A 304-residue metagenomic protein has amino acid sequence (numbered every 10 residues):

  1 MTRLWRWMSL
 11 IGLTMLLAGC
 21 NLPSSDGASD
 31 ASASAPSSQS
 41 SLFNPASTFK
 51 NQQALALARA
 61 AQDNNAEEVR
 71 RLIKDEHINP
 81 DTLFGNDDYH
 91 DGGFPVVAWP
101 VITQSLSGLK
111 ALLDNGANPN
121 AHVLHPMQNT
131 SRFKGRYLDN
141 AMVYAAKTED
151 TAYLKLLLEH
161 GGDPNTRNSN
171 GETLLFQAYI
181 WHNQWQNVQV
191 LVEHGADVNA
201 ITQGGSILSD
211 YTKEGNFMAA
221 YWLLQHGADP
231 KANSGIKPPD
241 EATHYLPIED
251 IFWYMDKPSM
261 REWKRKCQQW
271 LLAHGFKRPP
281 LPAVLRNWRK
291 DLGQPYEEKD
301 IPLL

Functional and structural regions predicted by a protein language model:
M1-S9: Bacterial N-terminal signal peptides that target proteins for export
A18-G19: C-terminal motif of bacterial Sec signal peptides marking the signal peptidase cleavage site
F49-R59, T82-W99, H122-V143, R167-F176 (+3 more regions): Ankyrin-repeat boundary/"N-cap" motif
N64, Q104, E149, H182-N183 (+1 more regions): Ankyrin-repeat intra-repeat helix-capping/turn positions
E68, S107-G108, A152-Y153, Q186-N187 (+2 more regions): Conserved ankyrin/ankyrin-like repeat signature
N79-P80, P119, P164, V198 (+2 more regions): Ankyrin-repeat inter-repeat connecting loop/turn
M255-L304: Terminal, low-structured helical/coil segments at or just beyond the last alpha-helical repeat
